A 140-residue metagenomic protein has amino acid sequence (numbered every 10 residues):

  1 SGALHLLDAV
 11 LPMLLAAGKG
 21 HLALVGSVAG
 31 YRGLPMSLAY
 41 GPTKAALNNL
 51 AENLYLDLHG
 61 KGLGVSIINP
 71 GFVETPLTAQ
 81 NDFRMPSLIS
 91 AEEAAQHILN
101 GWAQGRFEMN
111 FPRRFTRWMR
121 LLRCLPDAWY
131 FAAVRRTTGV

Functional and structural regions predicted by a protein language model:
S1-G2, A17-G20, A45: Conserved internal alpha-helix in NAD(P)-dependent oxidoreductase domains
L7, T43: Active-site helix of classical SDR
A9-G18: A short helix-coil junction within the Rossmann-fold of NAD(P)-dependent oxidoreductases
P12, L56-G60: Alpha-helical segment proximal to the catalytic Tyr-Lys
S27: Residue(s) in the substrate-gating loop at a strand-loop-helix junction that position the organic substrate next
L34-L38: Active-site loop immediately N-terminal to the catalytic Tyr-X3-Lys motif of short-chain dehydrogenase/reductase
I67, F83-W118: C-terminal helical subdomain
P70-Q80, R84: Short, flexible catalytic-loop segment of classical short-chain dehydrogenase/reductase
